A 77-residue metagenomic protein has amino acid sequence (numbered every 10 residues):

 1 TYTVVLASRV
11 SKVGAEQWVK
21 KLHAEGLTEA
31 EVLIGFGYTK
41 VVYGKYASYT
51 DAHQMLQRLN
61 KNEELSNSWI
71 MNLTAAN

Functional and structural regions predicted by a protein language model:
T1-S8: Short glycine-/aliphatic-rich beta-strand segments at the starts of folded cytosolic domains
V10-N77: Extracytoplasmic
